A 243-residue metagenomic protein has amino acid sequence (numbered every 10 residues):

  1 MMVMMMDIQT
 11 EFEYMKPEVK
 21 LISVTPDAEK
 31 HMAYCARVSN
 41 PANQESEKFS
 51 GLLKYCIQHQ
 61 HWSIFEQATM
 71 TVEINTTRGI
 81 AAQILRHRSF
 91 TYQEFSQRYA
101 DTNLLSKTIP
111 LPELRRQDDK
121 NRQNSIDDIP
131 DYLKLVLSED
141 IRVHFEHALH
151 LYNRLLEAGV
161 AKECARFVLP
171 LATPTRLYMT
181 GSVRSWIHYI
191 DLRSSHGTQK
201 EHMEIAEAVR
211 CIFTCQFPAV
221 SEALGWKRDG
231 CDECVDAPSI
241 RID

Functional and structural regions predicted by a protein language model:
M2-D243: Family-specific signature for flavin-dependent thymidylate synthase
